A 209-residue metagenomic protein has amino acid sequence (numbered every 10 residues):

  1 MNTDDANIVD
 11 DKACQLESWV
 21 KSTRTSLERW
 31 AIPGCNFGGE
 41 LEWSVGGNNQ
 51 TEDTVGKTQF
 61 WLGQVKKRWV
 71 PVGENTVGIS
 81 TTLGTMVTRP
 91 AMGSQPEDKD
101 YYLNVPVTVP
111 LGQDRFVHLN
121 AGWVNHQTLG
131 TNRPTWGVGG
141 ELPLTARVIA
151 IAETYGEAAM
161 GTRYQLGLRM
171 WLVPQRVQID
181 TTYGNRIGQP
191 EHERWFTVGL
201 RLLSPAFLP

Functional and structural regions predicted by a protein language model:
M1-P209: Transmembrane beta-barrel domains of Gram-negative outer membranes and organellar outer membranes
